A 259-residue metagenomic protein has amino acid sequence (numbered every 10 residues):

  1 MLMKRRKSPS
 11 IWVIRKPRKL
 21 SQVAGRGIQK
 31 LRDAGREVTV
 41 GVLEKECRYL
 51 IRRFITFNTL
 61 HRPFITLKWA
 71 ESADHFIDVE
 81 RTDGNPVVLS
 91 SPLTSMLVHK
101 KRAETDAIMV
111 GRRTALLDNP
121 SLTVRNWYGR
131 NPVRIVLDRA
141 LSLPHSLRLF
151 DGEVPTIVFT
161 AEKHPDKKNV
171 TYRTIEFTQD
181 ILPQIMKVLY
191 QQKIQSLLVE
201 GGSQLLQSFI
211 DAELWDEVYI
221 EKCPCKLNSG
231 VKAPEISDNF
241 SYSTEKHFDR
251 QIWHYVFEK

Functional and structural regions predicted by a protein language model:
M1-C47, V133, I210: Zn2+-dependent cytidine deaminase-like catalytic core
R26, K45, F64-K259: Enzymes that bind and transform nitrogen-containing heteroaromatic metabolites
I51-R62: Flexible, polar/acidic helix-loop-strand segments at domain edges
